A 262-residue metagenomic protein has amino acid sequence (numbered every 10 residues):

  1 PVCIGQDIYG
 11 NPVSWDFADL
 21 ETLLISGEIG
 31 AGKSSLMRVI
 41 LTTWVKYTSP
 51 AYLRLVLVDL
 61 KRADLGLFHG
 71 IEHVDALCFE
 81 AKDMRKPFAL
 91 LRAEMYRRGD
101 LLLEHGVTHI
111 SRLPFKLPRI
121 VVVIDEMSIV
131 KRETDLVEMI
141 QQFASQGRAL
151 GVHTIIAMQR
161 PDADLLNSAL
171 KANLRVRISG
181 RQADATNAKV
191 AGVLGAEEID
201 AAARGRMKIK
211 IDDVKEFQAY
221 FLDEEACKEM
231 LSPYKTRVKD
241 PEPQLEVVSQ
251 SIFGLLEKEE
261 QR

Functional and structural regions predicted by a protein language model:
P1-C3, R237-S251: Short, cationic low-complexity segments
P1-E104, L117-G192, A196-A201, K208-D212 (+4 more regions): P-loop NTPase catalytic phosphate-binding loop
D19, Q244, G254-L255: Acidic/proline-rich low-complexity IDRs
E104-R112: Short, glycine/acidic-rich hinge or "gate" loops at secondary-structure transitions that mediate conformational
L113, L117, D240-E242: Intrinsic-disorder/low-complexity coil detector
F253-R262: Terminal-proximal interaction/regulatory segments of ATP-powered molecular machines
